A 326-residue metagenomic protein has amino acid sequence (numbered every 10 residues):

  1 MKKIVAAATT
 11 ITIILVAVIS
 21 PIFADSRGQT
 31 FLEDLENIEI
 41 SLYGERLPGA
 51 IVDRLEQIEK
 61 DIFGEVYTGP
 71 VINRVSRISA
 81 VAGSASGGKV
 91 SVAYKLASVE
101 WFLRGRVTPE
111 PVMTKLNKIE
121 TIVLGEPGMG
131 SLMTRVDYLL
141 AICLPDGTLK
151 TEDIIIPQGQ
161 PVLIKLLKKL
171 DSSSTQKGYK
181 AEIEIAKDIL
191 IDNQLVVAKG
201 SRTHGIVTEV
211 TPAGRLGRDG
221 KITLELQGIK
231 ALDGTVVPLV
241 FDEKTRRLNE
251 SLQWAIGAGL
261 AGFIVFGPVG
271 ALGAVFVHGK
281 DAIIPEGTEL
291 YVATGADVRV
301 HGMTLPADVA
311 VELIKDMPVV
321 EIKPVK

Functional and structural regions predicted by a protein language model:
M1-T9: Bacterial N-terminal signal peptides that target proteins for export
I14-F23, V269: C-terminal segment of classical bacterial N-terminal signal peptides
A24-A141: Alpha-helical, heptad-rich or low-complexity scaffold/stalk segments that mediate oligomerization or tethering
L144-G147: Alpha-helical transmembrane segments used as membrane anchors
L149-F266, G270-K326: Contiguous beta-sheet cores, especially beta-hairpins with glycine/small-residue-rich turns and Gly-(small hydrophobic)
